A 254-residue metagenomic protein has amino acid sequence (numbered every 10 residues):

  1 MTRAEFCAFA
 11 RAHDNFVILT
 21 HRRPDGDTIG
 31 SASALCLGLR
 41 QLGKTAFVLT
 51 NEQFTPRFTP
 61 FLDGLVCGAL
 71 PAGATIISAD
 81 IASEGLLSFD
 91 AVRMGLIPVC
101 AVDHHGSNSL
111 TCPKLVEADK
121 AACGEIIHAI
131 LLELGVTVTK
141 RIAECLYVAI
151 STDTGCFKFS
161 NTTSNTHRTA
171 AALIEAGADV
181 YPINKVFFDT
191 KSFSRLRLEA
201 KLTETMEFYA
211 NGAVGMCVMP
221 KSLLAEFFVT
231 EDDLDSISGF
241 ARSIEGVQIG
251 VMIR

Functional and structural regions predicted by a protein language model:
M1-E5, D80-A82, L131-E133: Short, motif-level signal for alpha-helix interfacial/capping segments enriched in acidic residues and aromatics/proline
T2-T59, G68-A74, T154-R254: Hydrophobic helix-and-loop "lid/oligomerization" segment in the mid-to-C-terminal part of catalytic domains
A10, A69-L70, A91-M94, N108-S109 (+4 more regions): Solvent-exposed alpha-helices and their adjacent loops that cap or buttress functional pockets in soluble metabolic
I18, V48-T50, A101-V102, V138-K140: General beta-strand structural signal in soluble alpha/beta enzymes
L19, R23, S78, A101-V102 (+1 more regions): Generic enzyme active-site microenvironment
L49, I77, P98-V102, P113-V116 (+2 more regions): Hydrophobic/aromatic beta-strand patches that form the interior of the parallel beta-sheet core in alpha/beta enzyme
P60-P113: Active-site cofactor/cluster-binding pocket
H105-A170: Short alpha-helices
